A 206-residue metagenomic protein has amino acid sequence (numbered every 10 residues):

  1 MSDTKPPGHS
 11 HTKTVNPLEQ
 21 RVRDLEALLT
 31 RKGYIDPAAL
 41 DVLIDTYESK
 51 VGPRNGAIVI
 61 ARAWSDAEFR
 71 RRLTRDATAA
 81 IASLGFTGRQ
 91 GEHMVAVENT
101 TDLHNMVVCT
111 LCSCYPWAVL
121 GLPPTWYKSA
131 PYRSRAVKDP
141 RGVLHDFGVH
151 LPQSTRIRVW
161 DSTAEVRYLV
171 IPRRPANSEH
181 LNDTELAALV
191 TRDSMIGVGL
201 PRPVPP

Functional and structural regions predicted by a protein language model:
S2-P206: Terminal, compositionally biased segments used for targeting/anchoring and flexible tails
